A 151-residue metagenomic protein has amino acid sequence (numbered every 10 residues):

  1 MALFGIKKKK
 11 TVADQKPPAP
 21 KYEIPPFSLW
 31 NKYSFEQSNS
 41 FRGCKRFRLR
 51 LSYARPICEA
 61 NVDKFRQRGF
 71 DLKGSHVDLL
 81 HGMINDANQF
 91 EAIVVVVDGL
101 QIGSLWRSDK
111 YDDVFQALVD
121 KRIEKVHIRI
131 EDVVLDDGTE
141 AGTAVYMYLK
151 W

Functional and structural regions predicted by a protein language model:
M1-W151: Conserved active-site motif detector
